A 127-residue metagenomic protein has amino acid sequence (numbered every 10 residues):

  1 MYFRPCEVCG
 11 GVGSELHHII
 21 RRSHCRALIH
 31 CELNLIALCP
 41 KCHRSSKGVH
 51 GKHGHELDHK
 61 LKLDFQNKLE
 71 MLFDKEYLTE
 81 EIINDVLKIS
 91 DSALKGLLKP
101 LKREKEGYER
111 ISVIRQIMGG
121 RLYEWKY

Functional and structural regions predicted by a protein language model:
M1-E15, C39-K41: Short cysteine-rich loop/turn motifs with clustered Cys
G13-A27: Short recognition patches in nucleic-acid-associated and regulatory proteins
R21, C31, T79-E80, I89-S90 (+2 more regions): Alpha-helix initiation/capping motif
S23-N34, R44-D85: Polybasic, low-complexity binding patches
G54, D85-K99: Short, basic interhelical loop/turn and adjoining N-cap of the next helix at nucleic-acid- or acidic-partner-contacting
F65-L69, L94-L97, I114, M118: Generic structural signal of hydrophobic/aromatic residues within well-ordered alpha-helices of folded domains
F73-D91, S112-Y123: Repeat-unit-sized solenoid/scaffold elements
K99-Y127: Short Lys/Arg-enriched helix C-cap and helix-to-coil transition segments that create basic nucleic-acid-contact patches
